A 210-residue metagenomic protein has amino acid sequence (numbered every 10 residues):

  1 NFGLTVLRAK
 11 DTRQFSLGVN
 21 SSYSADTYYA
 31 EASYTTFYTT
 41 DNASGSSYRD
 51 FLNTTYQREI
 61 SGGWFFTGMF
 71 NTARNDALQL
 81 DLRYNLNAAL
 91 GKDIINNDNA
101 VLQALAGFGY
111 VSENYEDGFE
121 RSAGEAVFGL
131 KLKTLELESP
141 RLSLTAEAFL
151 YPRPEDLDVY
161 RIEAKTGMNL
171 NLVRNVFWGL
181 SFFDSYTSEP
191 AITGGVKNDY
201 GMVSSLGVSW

Functional and structural regions predicted by a protein language model:
N1-Y34, T40, A123: Outer-membrane beta-barrel initiation region
F2, F15-V19, D50-T54, F70 (+6 more regions): Hydrophobic, lipid-facing positions within transmembrane beta-strands of outer-membrane proteins
L4-R8, A25, T36-T40, T72-D76 (+6 more regions): Transmembrane beta-strands of outer-membrane beta-barrel pores
V6-Q14, D41-S47, R74-L82, E116-E120 (+2 more regions): Solvent-exposed loop/turn segments connecting transmembrane beta-strands in outer-membrane beta-barrel proteins
N20-S24, T55-Q57, N71, G91-D93 (+3 more regions): Transmembrane beta-barrel domains of outer membrane proteins
D26-A32, G63-F66, D98-L102, E136-L144 (+1 more regions): Repeated loop/turn-to-beta-strand initiation elements of outer-membrane beta-barrel proteins
V101-P152: Detector for outer-membrane/organellar transmembrane beta-barrel domains, recognizing the amphipathic beta-strand
N171, N198-W210: Outer-membrane beta-barrel "beta-signal"
